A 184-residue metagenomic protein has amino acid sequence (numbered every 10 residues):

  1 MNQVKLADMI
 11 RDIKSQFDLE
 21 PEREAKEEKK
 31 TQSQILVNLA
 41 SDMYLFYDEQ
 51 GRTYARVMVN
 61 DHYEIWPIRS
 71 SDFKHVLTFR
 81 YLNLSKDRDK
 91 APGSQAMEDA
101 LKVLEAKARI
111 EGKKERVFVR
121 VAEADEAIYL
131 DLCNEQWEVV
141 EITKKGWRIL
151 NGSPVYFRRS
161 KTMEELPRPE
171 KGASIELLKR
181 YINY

Functional and structural regions predicted by a protein language model:
M1-R168: N-terminal nucleic-acid engagement/recognition segments and initiation subdomains in replication, restriction
T162-Y184: Dynamic helix-loop-helix/coil hinge segments at AAA+ ATPase domain boundaries and subdomain interfaces
